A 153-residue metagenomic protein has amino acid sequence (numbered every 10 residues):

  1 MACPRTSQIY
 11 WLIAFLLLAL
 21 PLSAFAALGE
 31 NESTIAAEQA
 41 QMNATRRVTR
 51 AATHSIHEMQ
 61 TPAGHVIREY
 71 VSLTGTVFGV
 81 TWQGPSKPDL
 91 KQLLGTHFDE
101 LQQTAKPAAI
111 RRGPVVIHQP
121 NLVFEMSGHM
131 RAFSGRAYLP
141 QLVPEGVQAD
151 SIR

Functional and structural regions predicted by a protein language model:
M1, F25-A26: Absolute protein N-terminus
A2-L12: Bacterial N-terminal signal peptides that target proteins for export
F15: …; additionally, a secondary subgroup of soluble metalloenzymes is captured
A19-A24: N-terminal signal peptide c-region/cleavage motif recognized by signal peptidases
A27-Q83, K91: N-terminal secretory signal peptides
T76-A108: Acidic, aromatic-enriched beta-alpha/helix-loop junctions
H97-R153: Helix-rich interaction surfaces within compact, conserved domain-sized segments that mediate assembly or partner
